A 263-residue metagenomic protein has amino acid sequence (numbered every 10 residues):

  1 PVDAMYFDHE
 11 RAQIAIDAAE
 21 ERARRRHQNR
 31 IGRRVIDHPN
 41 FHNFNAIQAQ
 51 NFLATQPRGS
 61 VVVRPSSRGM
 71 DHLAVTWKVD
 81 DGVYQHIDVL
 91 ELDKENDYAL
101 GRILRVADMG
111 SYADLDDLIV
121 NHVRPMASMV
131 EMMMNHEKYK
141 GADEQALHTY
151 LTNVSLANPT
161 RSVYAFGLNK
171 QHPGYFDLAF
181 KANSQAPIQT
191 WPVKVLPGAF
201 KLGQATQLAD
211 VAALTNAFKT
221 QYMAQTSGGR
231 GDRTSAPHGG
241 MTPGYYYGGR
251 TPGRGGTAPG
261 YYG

Functional and structural regions predicted by a protein language model:
P1-G263: Eukaryotic phosphotyrosine signaling hubs
